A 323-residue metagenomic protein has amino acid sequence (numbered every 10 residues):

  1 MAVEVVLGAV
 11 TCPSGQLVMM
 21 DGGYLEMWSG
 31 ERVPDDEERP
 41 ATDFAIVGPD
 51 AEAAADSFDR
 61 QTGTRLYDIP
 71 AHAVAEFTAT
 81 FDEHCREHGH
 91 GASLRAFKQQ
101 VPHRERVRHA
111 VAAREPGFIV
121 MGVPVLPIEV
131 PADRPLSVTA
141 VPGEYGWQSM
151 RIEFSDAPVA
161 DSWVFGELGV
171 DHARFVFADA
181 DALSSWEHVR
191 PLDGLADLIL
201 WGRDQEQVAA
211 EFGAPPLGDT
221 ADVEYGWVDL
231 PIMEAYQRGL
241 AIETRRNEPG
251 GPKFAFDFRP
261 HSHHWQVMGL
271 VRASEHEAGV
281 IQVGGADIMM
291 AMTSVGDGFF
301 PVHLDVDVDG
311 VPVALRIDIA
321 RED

Functional and structural regions predicted by a protein language model:
A2-H264, V271: Extended, low-hydrophobicity segments enriched in charged/polar residues
A112-A113, P124-P127, H264-V267, H276-I281 (+1 more regions): Short linear motifs at secondary-structure transitions and domain/linker junctions
R272-E322: C-terminal structured interaction module
